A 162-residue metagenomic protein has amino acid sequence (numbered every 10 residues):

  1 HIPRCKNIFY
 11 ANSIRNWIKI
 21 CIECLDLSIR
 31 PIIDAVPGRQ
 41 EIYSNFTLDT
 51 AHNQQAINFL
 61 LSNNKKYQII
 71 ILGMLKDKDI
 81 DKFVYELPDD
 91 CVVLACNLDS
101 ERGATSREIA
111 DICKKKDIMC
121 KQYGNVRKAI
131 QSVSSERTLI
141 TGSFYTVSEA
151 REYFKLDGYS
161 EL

Functional and structural regions predicted by a protein language model:
H1-V92: Nucleotide phosphate-binding/pyrophosphate-handling subdomain across enzymes that bind or process nucleotide phosphates
N7-F9, K82-R137: C-terminal helical cap/extension that packs against the catalytic core of soluble nucleotide-cofactor enzymes
I57-N58, I80-K82, T105-S106, E149-E152: Short glycine-/acidic-enriched loop or helix-start segments at secondary-structure transitions that form or flank
L61, I71-L72, A110, I130 (+1 more regions): Generic hydrophobic alpha-helical scaffold/packing signal
L72-L75, L98, T141-F144: Glycine-rich beta-strand-to-loop/alpha-helix junction loops that act as flexible
D77, R102, V147: Flexible, glycine-rich phosphate/dinucleotide-binding loops and adjacent beta-alpha linkers at cofactor/substrate
C113, E152-L162: A short, gly/pro- and small-residue-rich
K128-K155: A glycine-rich beta-strand to alpha-helix segment that forms a phosphate/ribose-binding loop at ligand/cofactor sites
